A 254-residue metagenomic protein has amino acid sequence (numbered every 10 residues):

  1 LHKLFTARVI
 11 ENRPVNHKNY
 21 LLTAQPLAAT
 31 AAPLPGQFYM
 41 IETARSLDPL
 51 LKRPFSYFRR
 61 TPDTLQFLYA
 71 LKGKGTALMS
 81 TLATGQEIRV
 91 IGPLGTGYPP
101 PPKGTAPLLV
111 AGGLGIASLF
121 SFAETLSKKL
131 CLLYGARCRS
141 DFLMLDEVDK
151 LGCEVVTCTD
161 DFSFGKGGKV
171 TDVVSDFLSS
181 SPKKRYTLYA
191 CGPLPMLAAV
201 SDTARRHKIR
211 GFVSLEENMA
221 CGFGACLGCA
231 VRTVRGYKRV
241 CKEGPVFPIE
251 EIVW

Functional and structural regions predicted by a protein language model:
H2-T84: Ferredoxin-reductase
K3, Y237-W254: Short, basic/aromatic-enriched C-terminal tail that caps enzymatic domains
E11, R59, T157-T159, V213 (+1 more regions): Structural signal for conserved beta-strand scaffold positions within catalytic alpha/beta enzyme cores
S46-F55, G95-K103, C241: Short, Lys/Arg- and Gly-enriched loop/turn segments at beta-strand edges
K74-E216: FNR/FR-type flavoprotein reductase catalytic core
S118, L194-P195, E216-P245: Local cysteine-cluster metal-coordination motifs and their immediate loop/turn environment, predominantly Fe-S cluster
